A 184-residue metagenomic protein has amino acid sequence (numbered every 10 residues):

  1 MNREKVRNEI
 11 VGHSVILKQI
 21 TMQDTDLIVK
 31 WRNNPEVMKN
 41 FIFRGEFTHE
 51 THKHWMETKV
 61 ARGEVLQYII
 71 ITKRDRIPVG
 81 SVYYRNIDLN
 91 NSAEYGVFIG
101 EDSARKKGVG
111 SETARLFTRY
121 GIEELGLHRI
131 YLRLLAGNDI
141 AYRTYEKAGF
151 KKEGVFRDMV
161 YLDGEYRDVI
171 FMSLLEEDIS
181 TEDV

Functional and structural regions predicted by a protein language model:
M1-K53, D178-V184: A short, well-structured alpha-helix characteristic of acyl/acetyltransferase catalytic modules
G45-S103, L175-E177: Acetyl-CoA-dependent GNAT
R76, G108, N138, G164: Conserved G/P- and acidic residue-centered "switch" motifs that form tight phosphate/ATP-binding loops in soluble
K106-Y120, Y142-K147: Conserved acetyl-CoA-binding loop-helix of GNAT-fold acetyltransferases
E123-R133: Conserved GNAT acetyl-CoA-binding A-motif
L132-Y142, M159-D163: Conserved beta-strand-loop-alpha-helix junction that forms the acyl-donor binding cleft
A136-G154: Conserved active-site alpha-helix within GNAT-family acetyltransferase domains
